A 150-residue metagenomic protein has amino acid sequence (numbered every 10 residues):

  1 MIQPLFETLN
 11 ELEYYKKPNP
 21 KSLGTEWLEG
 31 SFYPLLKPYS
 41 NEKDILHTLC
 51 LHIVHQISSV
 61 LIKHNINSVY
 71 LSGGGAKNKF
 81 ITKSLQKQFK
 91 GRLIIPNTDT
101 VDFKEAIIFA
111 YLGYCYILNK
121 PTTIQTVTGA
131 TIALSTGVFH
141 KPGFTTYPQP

Functional and structural regions predicted by a protein language model:
M1-S68, K79-K87: A contiguous, well-structured pocket-lining segment that forms one wall/lid of small-molecule binding clefts in soluble
E7-E13, L35-Y39, G113, S135-Y147: Short, charged low-complexity intrinsically disordered segments located at boundaries of structured domains
K16, R92-I94, Y147: Short secondary-structure junctions
E29-G30, K90-G91, T122, G137: Alpha-helix boundary/interfacial micro-motifs
H47, N97-T145: Glycine-rich phosphate-binding/hydrolytic loop that grips phosphoryl groups
S58-Y116: C-terminal hydrophobic structural anchor segments that stabilize assembly/packing rather than catalytic chemistry
K77-Q88, T128, S135-P150: Helical "lid/coupling" subdomains associated with nucleotide-phosphate turnover
